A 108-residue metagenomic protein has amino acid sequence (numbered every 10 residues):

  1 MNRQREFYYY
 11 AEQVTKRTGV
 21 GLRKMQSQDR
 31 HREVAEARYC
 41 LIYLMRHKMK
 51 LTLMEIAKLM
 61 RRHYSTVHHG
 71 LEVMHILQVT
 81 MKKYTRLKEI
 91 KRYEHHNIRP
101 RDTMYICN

Functional and structural regions predicted by a protein language model:
A11, L77-M104: Short Lys/Arg-enriched helix C-cap and helix-to-coil transition segments that create basic nucleic-acid-contact patches
A11, T52-L53: Helix-turn-helix DNA-binding elements, focusing on the entry/boundary residues of the two helices that contact DNA
K16-R38: Short, Lys/Arg-enriched anionic-surface-contact patches
V34-L51: Short, amphipathic alpha-helical "recognition" segments used to contact nucleic acids or chromatin
R46, L71, Q78: DNA major-groove recognition helix of helix-turn-helix
M54-L59: Short alpha-helical "recognition helix" segments of helix-turn-helix
H63-V67: Helix-turn-helix DNA-binding helix
